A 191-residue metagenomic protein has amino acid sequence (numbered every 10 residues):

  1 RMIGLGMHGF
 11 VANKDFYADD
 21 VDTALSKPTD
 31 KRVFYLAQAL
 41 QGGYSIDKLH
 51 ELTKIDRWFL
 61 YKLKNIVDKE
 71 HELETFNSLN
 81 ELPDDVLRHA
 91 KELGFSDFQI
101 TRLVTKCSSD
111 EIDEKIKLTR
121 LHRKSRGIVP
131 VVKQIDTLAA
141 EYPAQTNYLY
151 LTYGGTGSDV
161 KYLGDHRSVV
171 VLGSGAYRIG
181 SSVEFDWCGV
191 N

Functional and structural regions predicted by a protein language model:
R1-N191: ATP-dependent carboxylate/acyl-activation modules
